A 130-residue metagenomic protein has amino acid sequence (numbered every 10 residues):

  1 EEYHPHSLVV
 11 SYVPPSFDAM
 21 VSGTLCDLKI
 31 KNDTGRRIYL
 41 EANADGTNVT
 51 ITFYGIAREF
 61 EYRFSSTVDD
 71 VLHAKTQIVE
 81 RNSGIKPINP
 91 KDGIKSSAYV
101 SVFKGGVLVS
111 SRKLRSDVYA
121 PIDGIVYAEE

Functional and structural regions predicted by a protein language model:
E1-E130: Well-ordered beta-sheet/strand-loop patches within structured domains
